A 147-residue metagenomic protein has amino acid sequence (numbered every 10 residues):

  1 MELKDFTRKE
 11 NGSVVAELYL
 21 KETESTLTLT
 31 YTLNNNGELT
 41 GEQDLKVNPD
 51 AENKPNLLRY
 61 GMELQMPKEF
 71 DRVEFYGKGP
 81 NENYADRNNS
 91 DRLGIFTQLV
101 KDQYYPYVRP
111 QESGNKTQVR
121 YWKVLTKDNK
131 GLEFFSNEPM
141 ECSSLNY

Functional and structural regions predicted by a protein language model:
M1-Y147: Beta-strand/loop-rich accessory regions of lumenal/periplasmic or secreted enzymes, predominantly carbohydrate-active
